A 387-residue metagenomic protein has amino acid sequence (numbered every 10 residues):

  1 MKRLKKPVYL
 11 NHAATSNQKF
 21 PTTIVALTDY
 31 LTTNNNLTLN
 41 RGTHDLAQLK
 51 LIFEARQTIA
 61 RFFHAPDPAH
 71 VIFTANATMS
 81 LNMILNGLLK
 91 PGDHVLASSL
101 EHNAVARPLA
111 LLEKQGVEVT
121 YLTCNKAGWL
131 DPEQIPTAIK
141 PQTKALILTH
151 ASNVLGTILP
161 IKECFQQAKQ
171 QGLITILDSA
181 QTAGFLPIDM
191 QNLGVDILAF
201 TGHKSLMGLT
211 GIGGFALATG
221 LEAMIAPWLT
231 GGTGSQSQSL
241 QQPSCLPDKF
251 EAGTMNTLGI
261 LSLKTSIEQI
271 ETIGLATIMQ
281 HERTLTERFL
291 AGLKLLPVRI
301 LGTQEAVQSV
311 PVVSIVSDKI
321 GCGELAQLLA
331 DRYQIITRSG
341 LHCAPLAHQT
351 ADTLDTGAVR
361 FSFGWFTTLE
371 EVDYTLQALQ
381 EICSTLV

Functional and structural regions predicted by a protein language model:
M1-V387: Pyridoxal 5′-phosphate
